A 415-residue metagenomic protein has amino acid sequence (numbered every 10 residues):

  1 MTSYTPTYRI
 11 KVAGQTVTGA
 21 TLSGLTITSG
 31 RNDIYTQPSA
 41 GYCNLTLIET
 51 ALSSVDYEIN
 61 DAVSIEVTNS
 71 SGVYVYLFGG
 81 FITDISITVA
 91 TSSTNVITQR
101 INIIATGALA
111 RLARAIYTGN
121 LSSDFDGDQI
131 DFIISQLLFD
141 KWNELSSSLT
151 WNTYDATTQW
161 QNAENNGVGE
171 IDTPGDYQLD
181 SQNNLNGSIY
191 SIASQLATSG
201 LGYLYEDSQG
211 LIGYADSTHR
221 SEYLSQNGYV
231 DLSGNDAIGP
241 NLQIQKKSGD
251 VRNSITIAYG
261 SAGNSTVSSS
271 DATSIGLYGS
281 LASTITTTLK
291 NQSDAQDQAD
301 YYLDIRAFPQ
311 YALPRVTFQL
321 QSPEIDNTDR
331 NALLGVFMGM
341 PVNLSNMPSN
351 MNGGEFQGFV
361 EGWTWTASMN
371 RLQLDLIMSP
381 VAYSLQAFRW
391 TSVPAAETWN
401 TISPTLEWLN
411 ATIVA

Functional and structural regions predicted by a protein language model:
M1-D128, T366, R371, I377-L385: Beta-strand-rich assembly/attachment modules of structural machines
M1-T18, N120-G127, S191-Q357, W365-N370 (+1 more regions): Acidic, small/polar-enriched beta strand-loop surface segments
P6-I10, A20-I27, V63-I65, Q159-P174 (+3 more regions): Generic structural motif
T26, T83, Y177, L185 (+2 more regions): Short linear interaction motifs
E49, I65-N69, D84-T91, W142-L145 (+3 more regions): Short regulatory "switch" loops immediately downstream of catalytic or recognition motifs within protein catalytic
S71-F81, P348-F359: Short coil-to-beta-strand transition motifs
S71-Y74, T91-K247: Charged- and aromatic-enriched interaction segments used to assemble and dock large macromolecular complexes
